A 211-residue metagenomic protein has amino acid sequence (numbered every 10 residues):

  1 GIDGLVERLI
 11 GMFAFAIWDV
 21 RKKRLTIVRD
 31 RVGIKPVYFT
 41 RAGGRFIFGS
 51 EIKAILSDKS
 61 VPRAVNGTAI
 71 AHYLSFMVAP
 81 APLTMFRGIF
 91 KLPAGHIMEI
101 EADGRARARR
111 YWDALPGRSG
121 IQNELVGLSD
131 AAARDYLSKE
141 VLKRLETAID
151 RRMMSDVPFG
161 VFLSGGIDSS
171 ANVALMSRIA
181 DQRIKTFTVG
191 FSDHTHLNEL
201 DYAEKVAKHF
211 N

Functional and structural regions predicted by a protein language model:
G1-N211: Cysteine-centered catalytic environments shared across enzyme families
